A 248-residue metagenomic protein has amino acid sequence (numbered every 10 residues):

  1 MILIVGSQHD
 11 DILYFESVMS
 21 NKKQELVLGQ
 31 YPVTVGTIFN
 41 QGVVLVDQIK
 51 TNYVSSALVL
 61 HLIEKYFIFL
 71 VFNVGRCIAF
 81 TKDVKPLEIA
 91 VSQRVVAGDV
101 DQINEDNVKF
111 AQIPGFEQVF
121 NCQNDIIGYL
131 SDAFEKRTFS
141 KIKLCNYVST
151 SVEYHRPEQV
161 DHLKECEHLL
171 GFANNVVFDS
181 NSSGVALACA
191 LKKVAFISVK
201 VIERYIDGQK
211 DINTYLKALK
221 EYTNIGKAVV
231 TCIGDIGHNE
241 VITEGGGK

Functional and structural regions predicted by a protein language model:
M1-K23: Short, conserved "active-site rim" segments that organize catalytic pockets and cofactor/ligand binding
L28-G247: Glycine-rich phosphate- or other oxyanion-binding loops that anchor nucleotides, phosphorylated ligands
